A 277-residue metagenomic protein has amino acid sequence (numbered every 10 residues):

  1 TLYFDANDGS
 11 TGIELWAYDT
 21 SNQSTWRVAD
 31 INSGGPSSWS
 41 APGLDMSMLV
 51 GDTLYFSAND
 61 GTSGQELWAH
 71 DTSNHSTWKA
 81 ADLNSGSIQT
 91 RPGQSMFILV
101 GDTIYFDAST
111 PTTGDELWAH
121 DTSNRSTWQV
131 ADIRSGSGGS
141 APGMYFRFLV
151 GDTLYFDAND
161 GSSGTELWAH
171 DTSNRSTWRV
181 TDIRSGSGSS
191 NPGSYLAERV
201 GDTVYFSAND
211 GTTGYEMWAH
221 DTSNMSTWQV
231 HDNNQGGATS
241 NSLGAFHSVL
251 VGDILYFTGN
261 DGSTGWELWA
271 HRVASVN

Functional and structural regions predicted by a protein language model:
T1-N277: Feature 14080 marks short, conserved micro-sites in well-ordered regions that are central to protein function
